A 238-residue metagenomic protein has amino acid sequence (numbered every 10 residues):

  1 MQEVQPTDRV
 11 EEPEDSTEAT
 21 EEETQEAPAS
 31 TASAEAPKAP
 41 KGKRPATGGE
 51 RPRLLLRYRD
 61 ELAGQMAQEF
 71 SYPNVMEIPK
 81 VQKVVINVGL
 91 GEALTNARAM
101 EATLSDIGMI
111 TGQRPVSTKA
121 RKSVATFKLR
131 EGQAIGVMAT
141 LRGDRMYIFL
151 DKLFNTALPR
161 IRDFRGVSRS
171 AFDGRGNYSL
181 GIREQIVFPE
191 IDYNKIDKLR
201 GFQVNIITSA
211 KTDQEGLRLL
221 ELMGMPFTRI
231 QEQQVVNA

Functional and structural regions predicted by a protein language model:
Q2-A238: Ribosome-associated RNA-binding proteins
